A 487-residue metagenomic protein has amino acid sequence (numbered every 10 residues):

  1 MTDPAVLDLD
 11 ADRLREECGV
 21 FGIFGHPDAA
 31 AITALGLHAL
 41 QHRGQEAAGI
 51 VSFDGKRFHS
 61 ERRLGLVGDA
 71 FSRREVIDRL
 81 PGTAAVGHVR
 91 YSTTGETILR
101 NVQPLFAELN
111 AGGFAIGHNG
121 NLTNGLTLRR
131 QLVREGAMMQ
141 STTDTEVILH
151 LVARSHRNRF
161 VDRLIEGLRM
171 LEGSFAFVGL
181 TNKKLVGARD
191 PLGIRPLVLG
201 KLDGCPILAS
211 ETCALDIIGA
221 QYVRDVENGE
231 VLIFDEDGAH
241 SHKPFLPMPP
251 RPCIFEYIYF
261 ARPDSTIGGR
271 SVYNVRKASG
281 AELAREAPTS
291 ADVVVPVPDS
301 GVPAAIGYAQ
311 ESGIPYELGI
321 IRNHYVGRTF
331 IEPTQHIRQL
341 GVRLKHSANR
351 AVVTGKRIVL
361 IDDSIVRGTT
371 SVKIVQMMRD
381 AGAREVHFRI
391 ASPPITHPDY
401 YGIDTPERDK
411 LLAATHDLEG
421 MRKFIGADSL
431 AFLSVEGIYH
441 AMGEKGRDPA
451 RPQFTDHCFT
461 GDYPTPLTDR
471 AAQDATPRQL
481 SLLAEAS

Functional and structural regions predicted by a protein language model:
M1-N228, I233-A291, V297, E385 (+1 more regions): Conserved short alpha-helical segments that host acidic/polar catalytic motifs at enzyme active sites
G117, L180, A188-R189, G200 (+11 more regions): Generic beta-strand/beta-sheet core signal
A137, R157-N158, P288-D292, Q310-E317 (+2 more regions): Secondary-structure transition/capping motifs at alpha-helix termini and the adjoining loop/turn into the next element
S141, E146, Y316-G327, F424-M442: A conserved beta-strand->alpha-helix junction
V147-R159, P298, Q310-R328: Amphipathic alpha-helical
E166, A214, Q221-Y222, V226-E230 (+4 more regions): Phosphate/diphosphate-binding loops
L168, K183-K184, K201, G219-D225 (+1 more regions): PRPP-dependent phosphoribosyltransferase catalytic core
G313-I358, T369, T396-P406: Short, glycine/charge-rich flexible loops or terminal/linker lids adjacent to PRPP-binding catalytic cores
